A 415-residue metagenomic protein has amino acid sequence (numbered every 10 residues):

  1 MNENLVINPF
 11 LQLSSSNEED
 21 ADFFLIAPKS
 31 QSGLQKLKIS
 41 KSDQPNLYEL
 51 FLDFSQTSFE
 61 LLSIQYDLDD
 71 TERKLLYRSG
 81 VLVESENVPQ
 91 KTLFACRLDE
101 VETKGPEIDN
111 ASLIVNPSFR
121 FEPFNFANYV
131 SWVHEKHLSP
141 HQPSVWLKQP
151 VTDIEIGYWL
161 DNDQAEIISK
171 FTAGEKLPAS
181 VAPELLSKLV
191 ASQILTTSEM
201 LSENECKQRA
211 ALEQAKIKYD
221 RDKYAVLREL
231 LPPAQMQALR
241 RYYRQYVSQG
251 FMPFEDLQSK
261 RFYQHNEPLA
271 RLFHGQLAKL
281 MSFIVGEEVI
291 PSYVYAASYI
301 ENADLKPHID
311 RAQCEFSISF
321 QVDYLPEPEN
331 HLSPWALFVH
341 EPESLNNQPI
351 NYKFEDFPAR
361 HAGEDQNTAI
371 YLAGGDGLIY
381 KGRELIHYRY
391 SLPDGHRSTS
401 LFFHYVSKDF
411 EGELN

Functional and structural regions predicted by a protein language model:
M1-F54, D70, S79, E84-G174: Acidic, low-complexity/disordered tracts enriched in E/D and polar residues
T57-Q65, L76, I167: A short acidic, leucine-rich amphipathic alpha-helix
Q65-R78, L177-A182: Short amphipathic alpha-helical interaction segments
V181, G395-N415: Double-stranded beta-helix
E184-L186, V190-V285: Non-heme Fe(II)/2-oxoglutarate
V285-A296, S333: A short coil-to-beta-strand element that immediately follows conserved catalytic motifs
E301-R383, F410-L414: Catalytic core of non-heme Fe(II) oxygenases with the double-stranded beta-helix
R389-G395: Short proline/glycine-enriched turn/loop segments at secondary-structure junctions
